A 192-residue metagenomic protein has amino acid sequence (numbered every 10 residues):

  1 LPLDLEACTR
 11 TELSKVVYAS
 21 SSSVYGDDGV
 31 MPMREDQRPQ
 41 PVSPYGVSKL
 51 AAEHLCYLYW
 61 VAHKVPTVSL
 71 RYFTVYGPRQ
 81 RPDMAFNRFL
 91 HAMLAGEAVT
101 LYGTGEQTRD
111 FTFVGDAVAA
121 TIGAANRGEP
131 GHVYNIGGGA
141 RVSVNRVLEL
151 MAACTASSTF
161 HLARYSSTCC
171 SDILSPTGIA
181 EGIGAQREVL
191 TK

Functional and structural regions predicted by a protein language model:
L1-V75, C170: N-terminal Rossmann-like NAD(P)+-binding domain of SDR-like oxidoreductases, especially those catalyzing
P2-E6, D83, G115-V118, I122: Conserved active-site region of classical short-chain dehydrogenase/reductase
T9, D27-G29, R79, F111 (+1 more regions): Short glycine-/acidic-enriched loop or helix-start segments at secondary-structure transitions that form or flank
S21-V24, T74, Q80, E106 (+2 more regions): Active-site proximal helix/loop that lines the substrate pocket of Rossmann-like NAD(P)-dependent oxidoreductase domains
Q37, V42-E53, Q80-N87, D110-F111 (+1 more regions): Short-chain dehydrogenase/reductase
A51, L55, Y59, F89 (+2 more regions): Hydrophobic alpha-helix immediately C-terminal to the catalytic Tyr-X-X-X-Lys motif of short-chain
L70, P82-D83, G128-P130: Active-site loop immediately N-terminal to the catalytic Tyr-X3-Lys motif of short-chain dehydrogenase/reductase
M93-K192: C-terminal substrate-binding subdomain of Rossmann-fold SDR/epimerase-dehydratase oxidoreductases
